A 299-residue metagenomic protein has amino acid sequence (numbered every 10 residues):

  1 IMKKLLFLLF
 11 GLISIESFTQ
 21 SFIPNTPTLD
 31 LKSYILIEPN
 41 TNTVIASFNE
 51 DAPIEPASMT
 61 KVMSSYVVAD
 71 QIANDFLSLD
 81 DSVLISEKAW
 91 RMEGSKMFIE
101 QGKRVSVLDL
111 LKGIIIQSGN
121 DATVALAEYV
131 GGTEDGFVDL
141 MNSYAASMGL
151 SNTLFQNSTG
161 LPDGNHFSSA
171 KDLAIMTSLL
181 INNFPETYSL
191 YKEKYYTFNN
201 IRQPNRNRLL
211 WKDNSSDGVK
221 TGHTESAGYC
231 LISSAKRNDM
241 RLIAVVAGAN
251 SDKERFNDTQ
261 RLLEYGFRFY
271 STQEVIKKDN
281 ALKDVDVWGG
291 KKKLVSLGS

Functional and structural regions predicted by a protein language model:
L5-I13: Sec-dependent N-terminal signal peptides
I13-T19: C-terminal segment of classical bacterial N-terminal signal peptides
T19-A174, S178-N182, Y196: Active-site-adjacent loops and short helices of periplasmic peptidoglycan-processing enzymes
L150-S151, P162-F167, K171-S299: Domain-terminus/edge residues, biased toward the C-terminal soluble/receptor-binding domains of extracytoplasmic
